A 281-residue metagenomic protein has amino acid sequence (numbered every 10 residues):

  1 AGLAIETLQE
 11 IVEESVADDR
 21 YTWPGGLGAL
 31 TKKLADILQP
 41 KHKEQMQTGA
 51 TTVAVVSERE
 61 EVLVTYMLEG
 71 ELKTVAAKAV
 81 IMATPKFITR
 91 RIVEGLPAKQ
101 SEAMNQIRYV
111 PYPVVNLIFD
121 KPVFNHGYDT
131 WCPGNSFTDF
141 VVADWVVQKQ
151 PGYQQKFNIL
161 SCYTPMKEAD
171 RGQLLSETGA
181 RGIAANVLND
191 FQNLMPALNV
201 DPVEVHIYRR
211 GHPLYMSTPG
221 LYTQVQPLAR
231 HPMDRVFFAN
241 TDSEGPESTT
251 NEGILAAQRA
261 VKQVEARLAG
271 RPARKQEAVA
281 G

Functional and structural regions predicted by a protein language model:
A1-L63: Active-site/ligand-binding neighborhood in enzyme catalytic cores
A4, L8, V12, D19 (+3 more regions): A generic secondary-structure signal marking the coil-to-beta-strand transition
D19-L27, Q45, K73-T74, M82 (+3 more regions): Aromatic-acidic/polar surface patches that form glycan- and anion
T31, A35, S101-N105, Q226: Short amphipathic alpha-helical segments and helix-helix/interface helices
I37-P40, A83, I88, G95 (+2 more regions): Active-site catalytic microenvironments for nucleophilic, acid-base chemistry
P40-K43, G70-L72, A197, R267 (+1 more regions): Secondary-structure transition/capping motifs at alpha-helix termini and the adjoining loop/turn into the next element
T48-L160, L194: Mid-domain catalytic core of redox enzymes that form a hydrophobic substrate pocket/lid adjacent to a catalytic redox
E61, F124-G281: Conserved flavin/dinucleotide-binding core of flavoenzymes
